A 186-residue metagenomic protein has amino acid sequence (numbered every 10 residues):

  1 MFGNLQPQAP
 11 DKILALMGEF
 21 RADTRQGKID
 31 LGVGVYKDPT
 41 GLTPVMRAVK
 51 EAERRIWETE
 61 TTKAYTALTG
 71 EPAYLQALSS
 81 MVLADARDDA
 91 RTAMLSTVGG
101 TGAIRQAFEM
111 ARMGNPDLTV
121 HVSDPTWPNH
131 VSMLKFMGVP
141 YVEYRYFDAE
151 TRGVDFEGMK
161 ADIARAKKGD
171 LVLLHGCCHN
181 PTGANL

Functional and structural regions predicted by a protein language model:
M1-N4: Generic N-terminal amphipathic, Lys/Arg-enriched alpha-helix
P7-P10, P39, P44, P116 (+2 more regions): Proline-rich intrinsically disordered, low-complexity coils
A9-G99: N-terminal small-domain helix-loop-helix segment of the aminotransferase-like
T61-L186: Conserved core of the PLP fold type I
